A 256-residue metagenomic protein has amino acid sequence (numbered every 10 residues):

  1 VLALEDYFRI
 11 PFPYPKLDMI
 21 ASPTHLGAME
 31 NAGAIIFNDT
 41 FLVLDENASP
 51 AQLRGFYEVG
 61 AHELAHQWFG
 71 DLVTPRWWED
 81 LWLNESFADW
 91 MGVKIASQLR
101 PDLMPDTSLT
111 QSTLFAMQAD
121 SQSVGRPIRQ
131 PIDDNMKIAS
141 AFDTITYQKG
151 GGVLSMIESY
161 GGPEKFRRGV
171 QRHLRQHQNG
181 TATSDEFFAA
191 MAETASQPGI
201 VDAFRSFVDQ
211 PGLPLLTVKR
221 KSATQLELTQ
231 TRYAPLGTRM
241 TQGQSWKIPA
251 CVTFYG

Functional and structural regions predicted by a protein language model:
V1-T231, G237: Hydrophobic alpha-helical and helix-loop surface patches within well-folded domains that function as non-catalytic
M240-I248: Short coil-to-beta strand junction motifs in C2/discoidin
Y255-G256: Extended acidic/polar, glycine-enriched regions that form or flank non-catalytic beta-rich accessory modules
